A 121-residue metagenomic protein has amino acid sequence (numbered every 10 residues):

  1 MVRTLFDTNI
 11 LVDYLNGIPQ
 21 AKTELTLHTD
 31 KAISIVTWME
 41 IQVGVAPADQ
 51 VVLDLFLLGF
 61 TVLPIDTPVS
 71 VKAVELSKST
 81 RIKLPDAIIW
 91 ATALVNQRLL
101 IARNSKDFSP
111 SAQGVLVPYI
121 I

Functional and structural regions predicted by a protein language model:
M1-I33, Q42-D54, L58: Short, well-structured N-terminal submotif of metal-dependent ribonuclease cores
I10-L11, T37, V69, I88-I89 (+1 more regions): Alpha-helix capping/helix-boundary segments
I18, W90, L94-I121: Acidic, PIN/NYN-like endoribonuclease modules and their adjacent C-terminal/linker elements
H28-D30, G59-T61, V95-L99: Short active-site oxyanion
L58-S79: Acidic catalytic patch
K78, I82, R98: Short glycine/serine/threonine/alanine-rich loop segments
